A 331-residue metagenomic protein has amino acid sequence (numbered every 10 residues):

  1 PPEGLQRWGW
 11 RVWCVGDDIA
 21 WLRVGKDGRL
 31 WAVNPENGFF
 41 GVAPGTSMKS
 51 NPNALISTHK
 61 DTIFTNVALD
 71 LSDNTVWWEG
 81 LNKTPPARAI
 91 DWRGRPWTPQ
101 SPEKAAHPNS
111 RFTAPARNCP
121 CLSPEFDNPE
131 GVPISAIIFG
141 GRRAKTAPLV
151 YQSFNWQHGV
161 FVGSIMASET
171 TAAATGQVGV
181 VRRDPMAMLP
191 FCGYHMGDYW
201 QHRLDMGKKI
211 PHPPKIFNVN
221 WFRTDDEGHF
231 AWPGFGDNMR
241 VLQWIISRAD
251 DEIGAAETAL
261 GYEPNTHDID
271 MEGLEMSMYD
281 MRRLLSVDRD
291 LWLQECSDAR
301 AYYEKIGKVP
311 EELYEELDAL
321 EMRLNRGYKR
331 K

Functional and structural regions predicted by a protein language model:
P1-L71: Catalytic or ion-translocation cores adjacent to nucleophile or general acid/base/metal-coordination motifs in diverse
P44-K331: Conserved NTP phosphate-binding and transfer environment spanning the P-loop NTPase/kinase superfamily
